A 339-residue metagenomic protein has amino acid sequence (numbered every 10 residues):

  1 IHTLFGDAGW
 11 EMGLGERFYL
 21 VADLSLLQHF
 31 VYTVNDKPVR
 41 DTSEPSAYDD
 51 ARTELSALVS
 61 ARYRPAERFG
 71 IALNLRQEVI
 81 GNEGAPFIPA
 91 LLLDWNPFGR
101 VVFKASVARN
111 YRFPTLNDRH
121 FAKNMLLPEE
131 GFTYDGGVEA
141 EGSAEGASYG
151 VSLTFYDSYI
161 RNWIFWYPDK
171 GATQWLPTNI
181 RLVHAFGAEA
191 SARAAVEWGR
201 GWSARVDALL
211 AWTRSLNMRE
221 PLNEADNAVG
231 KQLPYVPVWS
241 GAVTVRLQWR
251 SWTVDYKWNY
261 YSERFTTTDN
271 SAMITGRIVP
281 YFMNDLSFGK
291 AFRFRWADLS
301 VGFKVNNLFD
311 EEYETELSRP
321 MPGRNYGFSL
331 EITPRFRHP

Functional and structural regions predicted by a protein language model:
I1-A85, N96, S152-F155, A192-A194 (+1 more regions): Face-selective signature of the C-terminal outer-membrane beta-barrel domain
H2-L4, D49-L55, A85-F87, E130-Y134 (+4 more regions): Residues that define the transmembrane beta-barrel architecture of outer-membrane proteins
G6-M12, A57-Y63, L91-W95, G136-A140 (+6 more regions): Residues on the lipid-exposed face of transmembrane beta-strands in outer-membrane beta-barrel proteins
E16-L20, E67-I71, G99-F103, S143-V151 (+4 more regions): Repeated loop/turn-to-beta-strand initiation elements of outer-membrane beta-barrel proteins
L26-Y32, T53-L55, L75-G81, V107-F113 (+10 more regions): Transmembrane beta-strands of outer-membrane beta-barrel pores
R64-R68, S148-Y149, F155-Y159, N179-T266 (+1 more regions): Gram-negative outer-membrane beta-barrel transporters
N96, V102, S106-I160, Y167-E197 (+1 more regions): Outer-membrane beta-barrel signature, preferentially recognizing the C-terminal barrel domain of Gram-negative
A105, F132, W202-L210, K231-P339: Conserved C-terminal beta-signal and adjacent last beta-strands/turns of outer-membrane beta-barrel proteins
